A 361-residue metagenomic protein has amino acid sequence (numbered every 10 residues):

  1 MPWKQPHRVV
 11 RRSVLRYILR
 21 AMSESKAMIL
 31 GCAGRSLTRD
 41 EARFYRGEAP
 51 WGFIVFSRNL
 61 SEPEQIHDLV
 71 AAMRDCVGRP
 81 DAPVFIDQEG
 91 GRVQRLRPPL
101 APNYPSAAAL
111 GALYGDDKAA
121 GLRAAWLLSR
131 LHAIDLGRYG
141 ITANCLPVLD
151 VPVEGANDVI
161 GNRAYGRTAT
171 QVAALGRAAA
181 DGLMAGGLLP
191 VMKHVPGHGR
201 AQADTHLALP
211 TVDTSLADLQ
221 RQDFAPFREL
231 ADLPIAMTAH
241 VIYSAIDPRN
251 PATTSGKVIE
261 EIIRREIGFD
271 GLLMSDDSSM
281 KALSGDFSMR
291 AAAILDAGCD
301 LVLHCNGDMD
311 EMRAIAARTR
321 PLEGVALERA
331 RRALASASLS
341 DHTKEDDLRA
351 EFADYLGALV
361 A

Functional and structural regions predicted by a protein language model:
A21-V84, G90-L100, L359-A361: N-terminal hydrophobic targeting/anchoring segments and the immediately downstream early-domain regions of hydrolases
L30, N59-G78, A82, Q94 (+3 more regions): Second-shell residues forming the walls of enzyme active-site clefts
G34-Y45, A125-A133, F224-A225, D286-A291: Short, acidic/polar
S61-D68, G115-I134, A169-A174, L219-Q220: Glycine-rich anion/phosphate-binding loops
V77-P105, A125-V151, V172, A180-P196: Glycine-rich, aromatic-flanked loop segments that form ligand/cofactor-binding clefts across common enzyme folds
L100-A119, A164-G166: A charged helix-plus-loop insertion that forms the helical arch/lid used to bind and gate nucleic-acid substrates
R320-A361: Extended, intrinsically disordered, low-complexity segments
